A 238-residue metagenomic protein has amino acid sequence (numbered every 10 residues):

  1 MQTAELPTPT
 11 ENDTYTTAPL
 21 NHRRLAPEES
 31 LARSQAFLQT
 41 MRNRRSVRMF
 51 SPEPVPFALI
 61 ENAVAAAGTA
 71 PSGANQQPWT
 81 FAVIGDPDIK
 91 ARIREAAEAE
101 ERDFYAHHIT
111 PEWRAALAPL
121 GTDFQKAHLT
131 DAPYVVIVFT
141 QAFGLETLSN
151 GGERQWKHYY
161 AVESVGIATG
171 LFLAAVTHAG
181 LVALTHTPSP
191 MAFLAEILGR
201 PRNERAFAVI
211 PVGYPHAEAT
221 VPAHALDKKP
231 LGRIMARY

Functional and structural regions predicted by a protein language model:
M1-N62, D103: N-terminal accessory segments that position/regulate proteins before the catalytic core
Q2, V83-V165: Glycine/small-residue-rich phosphate/adenosyl-binding loop
Q2-S30, A206-Y238: C-terminal helix-cap and adjacent tail motif
A63-A67, V136, A142, E146 (+1 more regions): Small-aliphatic-rich amphipathic alpha-helix that forms the alpha element of a beta-alpha
A66-G68, P119-F124, L194-E196, A219: Glycine-rich, charged/polar anion/phosphate-binding loops that engage phosphate groups from diverse ligands
G68-N75: Glycine-rich phosphate/pyrophosphate-binding beta-alpha loops
N75-P78, T130-A132, R205: Short, basic and Ser/Thr-rich N-terminal targeting/leader segments
E101-T110, L198-P222: A glycine-rich helix N-cap at a beta->alpha junction
